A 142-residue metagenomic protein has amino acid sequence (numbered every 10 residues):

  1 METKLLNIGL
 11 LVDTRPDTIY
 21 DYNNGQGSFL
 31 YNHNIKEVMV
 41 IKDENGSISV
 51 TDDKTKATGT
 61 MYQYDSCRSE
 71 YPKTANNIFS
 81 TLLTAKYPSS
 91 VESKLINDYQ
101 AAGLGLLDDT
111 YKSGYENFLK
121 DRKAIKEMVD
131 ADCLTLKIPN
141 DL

Functional and structural regions predicted by a protein language model:
M1-L142: A preference for well-ordered globular domain cores that mediate specific macromolecular interactions or catalysis
